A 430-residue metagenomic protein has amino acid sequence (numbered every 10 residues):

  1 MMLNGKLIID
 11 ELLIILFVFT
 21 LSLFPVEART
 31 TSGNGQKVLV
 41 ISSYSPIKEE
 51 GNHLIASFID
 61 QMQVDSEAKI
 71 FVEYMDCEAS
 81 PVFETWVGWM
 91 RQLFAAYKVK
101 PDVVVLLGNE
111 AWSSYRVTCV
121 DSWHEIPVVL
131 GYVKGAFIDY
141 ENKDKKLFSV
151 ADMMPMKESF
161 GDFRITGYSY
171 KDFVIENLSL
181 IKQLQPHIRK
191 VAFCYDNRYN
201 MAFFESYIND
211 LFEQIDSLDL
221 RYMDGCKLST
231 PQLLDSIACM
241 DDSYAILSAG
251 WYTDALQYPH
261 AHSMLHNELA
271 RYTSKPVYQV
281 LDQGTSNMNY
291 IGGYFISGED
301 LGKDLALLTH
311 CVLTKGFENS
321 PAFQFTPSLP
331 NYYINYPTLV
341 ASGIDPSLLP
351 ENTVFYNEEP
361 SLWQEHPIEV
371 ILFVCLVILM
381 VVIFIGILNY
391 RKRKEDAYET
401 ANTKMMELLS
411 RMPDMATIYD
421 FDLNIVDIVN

Functional and structural regions predicted by a protein language model:
V38, K157-F212, Q324-N335: An alpha-beta-alpha
V40-I41, Y97-G108, P127-G131, K190-Y195 (+3 more regions): Periplasmic-binding protein-like
V82-D102, V117-V120, Q232-D242: Short, well-structured alpha-helical segments in soluble
A136-E141, L147-K157, T166-I188, S297-T314: Hydrophobic alpha-helical segments within soluble ligand-binding/sensing domains
L220-F317: Membrane-proximal low-complexity regions enriched in glycine and acidic/polar residues
Y336-L362: Juxtamembrane amphipathic/hinge helix adjacent to a transmembrane helix
N357-D396: Alpha-helical transmembrane signal-anchor helices
M380, Y398-N424, I428: PAS/LOV and related PAS-like sensory modules
